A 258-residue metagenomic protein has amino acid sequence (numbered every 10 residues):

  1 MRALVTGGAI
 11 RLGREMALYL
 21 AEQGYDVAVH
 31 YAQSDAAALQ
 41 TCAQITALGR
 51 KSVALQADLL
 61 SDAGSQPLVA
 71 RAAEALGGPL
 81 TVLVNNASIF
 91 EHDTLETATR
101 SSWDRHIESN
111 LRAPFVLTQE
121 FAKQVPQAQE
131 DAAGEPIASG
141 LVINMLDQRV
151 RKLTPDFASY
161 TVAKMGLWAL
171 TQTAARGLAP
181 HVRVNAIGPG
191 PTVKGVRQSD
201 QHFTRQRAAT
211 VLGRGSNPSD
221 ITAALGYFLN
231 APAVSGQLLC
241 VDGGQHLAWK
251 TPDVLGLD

Functional and structural regions predicted by a protein language model:
M1-A28: Canonical Rossmann dinucleotide-binding motif of NAD(H)/NADP(H)-dependent dehydrogenases/reductases, specifically
L20, P79, W168, L178-T192 (+1 more regions): Conserved Rossmann-fold SDR core element
N86-E91, G244: Conserved NAD(P)H cofactor-binding loop of Rossmann-fold oxidoreductase domains
T94-L95, T99-I107, Q206: Substrate-binding pocket helix/loop in short-chain dehydrogenase/reductase
T118-Q119, Q172: A short, exposed helix-loop element centered on a Lys and neighboring polar residues
E130-A179, P191, Q245: Catalytic loop of short-chain dehydrogenase/reductase
N217-V241, H246-L247: C-terminal substrate-recognition "lid" of short-chain dehydrogenase/reductases
